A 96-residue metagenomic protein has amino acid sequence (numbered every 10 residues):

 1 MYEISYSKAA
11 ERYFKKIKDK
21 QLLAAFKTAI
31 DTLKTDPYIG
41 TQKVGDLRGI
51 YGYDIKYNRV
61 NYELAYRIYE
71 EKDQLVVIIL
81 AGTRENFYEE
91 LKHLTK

Functional and structural regions predicted by a protein language model:
M1-A29: Arg/Lys-rich, positively charged N-terminal/basic patches that mediate binding to nucleic acids
I4, Y51, V76: A broad, low-specificity signal marking well-ordered, structured residues that form hydrophobic/aromatic
Y13, A29-T32, E90, L94: Residues that form generic nucleotide/phosphate-binding pockets
K16, T32, A81: Conserved catalytic core of Hanks-type protein kinase domains
K16-D19, T35, E71: Secondary-structure boundary motif
D31-N58: A short, surface-exposed loop/turn module that caps and links secondary-structure elements
I55-E63, R67-K96: Enriched for short, Lys/Arg-rich terminal
